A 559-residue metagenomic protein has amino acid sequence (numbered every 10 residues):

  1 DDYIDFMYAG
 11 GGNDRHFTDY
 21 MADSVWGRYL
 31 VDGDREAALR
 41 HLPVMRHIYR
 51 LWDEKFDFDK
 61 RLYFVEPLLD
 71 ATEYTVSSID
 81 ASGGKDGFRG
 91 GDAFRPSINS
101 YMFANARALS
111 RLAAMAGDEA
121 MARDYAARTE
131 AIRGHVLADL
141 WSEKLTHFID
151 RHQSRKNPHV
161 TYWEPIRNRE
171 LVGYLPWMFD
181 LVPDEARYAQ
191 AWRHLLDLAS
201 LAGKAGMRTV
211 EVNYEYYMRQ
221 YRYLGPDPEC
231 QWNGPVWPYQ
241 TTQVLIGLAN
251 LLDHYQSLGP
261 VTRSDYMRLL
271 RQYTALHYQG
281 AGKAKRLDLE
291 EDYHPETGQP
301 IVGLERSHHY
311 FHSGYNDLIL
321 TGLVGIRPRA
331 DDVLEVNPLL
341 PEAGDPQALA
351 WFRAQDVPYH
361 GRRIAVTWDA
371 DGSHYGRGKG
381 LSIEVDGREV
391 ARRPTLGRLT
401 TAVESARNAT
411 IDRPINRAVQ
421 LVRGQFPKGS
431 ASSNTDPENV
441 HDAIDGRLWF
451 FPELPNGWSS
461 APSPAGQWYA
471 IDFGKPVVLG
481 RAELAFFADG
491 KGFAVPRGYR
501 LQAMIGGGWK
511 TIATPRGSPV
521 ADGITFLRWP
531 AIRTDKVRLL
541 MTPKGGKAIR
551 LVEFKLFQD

Functional and structural regions predicted by a protein language model:
D1-T75, A81-G83, R95-F103, E170 (+4 more regions): Aromatic-rich carbohydrate-recognition surfaces in CAZymes
D5-T18, G84-Y101, D150-W177, Q220-T241 (+1 more regions): Solvent-exposed loop and edge beta-strand segments that line ligand/cofactor-binding and catalytic clefts
R28-R40, L109-D124, L251-G259: Inter-helical turn/loop segments and adjacent helix faces that build the functional surface of alpha-helical bundle
V31-S97, D124-A131, L137-D150, W192-Q220 (+3 more regions): Active-site acid/base region of carbohydrate-active enzymes
E54-E66, Y101-Q190, K204-A205, S264-G303 (+1 more regions): Catalytic cores of carbohydrate-active enzymes
C230, G247-A418, R423: Non-catalytic C-terminal accessory modules of carbohydrate-active enzymes
N416-F450: Predominantly extracellular/luminal regions of secreted and cell-surface proteins, especially disulfide-bonded
F450-A513, S518-D559: Aromatic, loop-rich ligand-recognition surfaces of beta-strand-rich domains
